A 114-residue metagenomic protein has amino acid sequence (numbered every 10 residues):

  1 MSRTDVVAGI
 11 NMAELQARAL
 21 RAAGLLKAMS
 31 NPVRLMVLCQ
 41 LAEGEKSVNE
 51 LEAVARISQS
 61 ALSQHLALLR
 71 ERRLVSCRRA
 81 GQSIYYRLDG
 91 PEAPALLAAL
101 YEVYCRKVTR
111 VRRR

Functional and structural regions predicted by a protein language model:
M1-R21, P91-R114: Amphipathic alpha-helical dimerization/coiled-coil segments that flank or bridge DNA-binding/regulatory modules
A13, A17-S60, A80-E92: N-terminal helix-turn-helix DNA-binding core of bacterial DNA-binding proteins
L25, P32, L69, A99 (+1 more regions): Solvent-exposed, charged/polar functional surfaces in cytosolic regulatory/catalytic domains
A53, Q64, R70-E71: Alpha-helical residues within the helix-turn-helix
I57-Q59, R72, R106: Juxtamembrane/interface motifs at transmembrane-helix termini
L62, Y85-Y86, Y101-Y104: Aromatic side chains
